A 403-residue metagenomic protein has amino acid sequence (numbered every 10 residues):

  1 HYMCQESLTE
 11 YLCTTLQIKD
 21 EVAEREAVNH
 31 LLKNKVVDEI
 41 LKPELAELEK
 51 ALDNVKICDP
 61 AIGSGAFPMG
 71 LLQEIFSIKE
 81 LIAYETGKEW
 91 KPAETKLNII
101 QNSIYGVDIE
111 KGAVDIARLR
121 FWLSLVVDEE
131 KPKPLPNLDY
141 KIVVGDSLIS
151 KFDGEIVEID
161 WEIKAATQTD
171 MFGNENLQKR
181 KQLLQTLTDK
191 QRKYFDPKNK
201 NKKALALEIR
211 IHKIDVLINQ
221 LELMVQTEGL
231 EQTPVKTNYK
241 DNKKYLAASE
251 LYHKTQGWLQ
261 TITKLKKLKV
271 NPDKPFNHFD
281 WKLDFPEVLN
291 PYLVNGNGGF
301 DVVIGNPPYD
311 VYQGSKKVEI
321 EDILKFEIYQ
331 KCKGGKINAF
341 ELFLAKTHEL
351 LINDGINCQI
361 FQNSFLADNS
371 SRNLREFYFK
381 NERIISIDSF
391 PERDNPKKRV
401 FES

Functional and structural regions predicted by a protein language model:
H1, V28-N34, K274-P275, Y329-F340: Short acidic-aromatic active-site loops that bind/stabilize oxyanions
H1-A93, A113, P307, F343 (+1 more regions): Class I S-adenosyl-L-methionine
E21, V36-K56, L97, D128-E130 (+3 more regions): Flexible, glycine/threonine-enriched loop-and-boundary segments that flank and lead into catalytic domains of large
D59, G106, Q359: Conserved SAM-binding loop
M69, F76, E80, I109-V114 (+3 more regions): Signature of N6-adenine DNA methyltransferases within the class I
A93-I99: Short, flexible turn/loop "capping" segments at secondary-structure junctions
K151-L283, N290-V302, G314: Basic, amphipathic N-terminal segments
